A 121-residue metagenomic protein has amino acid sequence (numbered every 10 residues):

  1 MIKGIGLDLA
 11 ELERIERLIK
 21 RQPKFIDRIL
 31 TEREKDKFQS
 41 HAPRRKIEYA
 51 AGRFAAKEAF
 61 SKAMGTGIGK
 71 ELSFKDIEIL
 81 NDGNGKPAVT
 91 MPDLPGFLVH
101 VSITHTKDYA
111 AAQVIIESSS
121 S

Functional and structural regions predicted by a protein language model:
M1-S121: Core catalytic alpha/beta fold that binds nucleotide/phospho-ligands
